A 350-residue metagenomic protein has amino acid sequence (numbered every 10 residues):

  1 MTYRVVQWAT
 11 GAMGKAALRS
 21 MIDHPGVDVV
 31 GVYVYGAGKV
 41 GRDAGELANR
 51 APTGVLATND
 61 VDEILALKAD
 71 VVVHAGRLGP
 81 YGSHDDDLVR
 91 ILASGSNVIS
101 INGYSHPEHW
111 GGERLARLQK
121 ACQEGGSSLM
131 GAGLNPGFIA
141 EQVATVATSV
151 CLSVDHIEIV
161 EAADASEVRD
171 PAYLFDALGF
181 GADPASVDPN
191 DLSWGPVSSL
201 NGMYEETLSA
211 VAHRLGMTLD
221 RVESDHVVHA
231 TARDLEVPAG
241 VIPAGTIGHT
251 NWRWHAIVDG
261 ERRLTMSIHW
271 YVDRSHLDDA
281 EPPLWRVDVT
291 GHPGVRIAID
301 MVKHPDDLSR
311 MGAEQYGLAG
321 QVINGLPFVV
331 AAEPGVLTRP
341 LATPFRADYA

Functional and structural regions predicted by a protein language model:
M1-A93, G216, E314: N-terminal glycine-/serine-/threonine-rich beta1-alpha1-beta2 phosphate-ribose binding loop of Rossmann-like
W8, A12, A16, N59 (+9 more regions): Conserved active-site and cofactor/substrate-binding residues in soluble primary-metabolism enzymes
W8-A9, T148-D278, P283-W285, G312 (+1 more regions): Active-site-lining helix/loop region of Rossmann-like oxidoreductase modules
G76, D87, I91-G111: ADP-ribose/adenylate-binding Rossmann-like module
S100-I101, L129-A132, E158-I159: General beta-strand structural signal in soluble alpha/beta enzymes
G103-S127: Rossmann-fold NAD(P)-binding glycine/threonine-rich loop
F138-V150: Alpha-helical support elements that line or immediately flank enzyme active sites and cofactor-binding pockets
R274-A350: C-terminal helical cap and adjacent loop that interface with cofactors, partners, or active-site loops
